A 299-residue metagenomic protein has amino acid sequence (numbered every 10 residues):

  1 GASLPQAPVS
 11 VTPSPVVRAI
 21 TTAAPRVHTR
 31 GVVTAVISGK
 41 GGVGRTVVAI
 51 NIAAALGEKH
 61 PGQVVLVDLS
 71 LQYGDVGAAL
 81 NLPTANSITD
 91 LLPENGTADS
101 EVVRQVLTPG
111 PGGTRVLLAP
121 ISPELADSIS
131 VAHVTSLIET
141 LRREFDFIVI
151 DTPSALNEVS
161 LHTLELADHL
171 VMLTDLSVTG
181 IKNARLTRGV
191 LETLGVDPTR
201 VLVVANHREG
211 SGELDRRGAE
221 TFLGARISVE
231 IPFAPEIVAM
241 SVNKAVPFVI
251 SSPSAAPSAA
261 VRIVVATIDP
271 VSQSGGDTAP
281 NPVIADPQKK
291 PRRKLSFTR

Functional and structural regions predicted by a protein language model:
G1-V33, T193, R200-V201, A205 (+2 more regions): Acidic-aromatic/histidine active-site loop/patch
A24-V65: Walker A (P-loop) phosphate-binding motif
G39, D175, V201-E213, E230-E236 (+1 more regions): G-domain G4 guanine-recognition motif of GTPases
K59-V116, D127, V229: Phosphate-binding loop that captures ATP/GTP phosphates
G96-T152, L161: Cytosolic-facing regulatory segments adjacent to core modules
T140-E144, L156-V178: Inter-motif core of Ras-like GTPase G domains
I181-R200: Conserved C-terminal guanine-recognition region of P-loop GTPase G domains, centered on the G4
H207, E220-F248, V261: Beta-strand-loop-alpha "switch" segments that mediate conformational coupling across diverse proteins
